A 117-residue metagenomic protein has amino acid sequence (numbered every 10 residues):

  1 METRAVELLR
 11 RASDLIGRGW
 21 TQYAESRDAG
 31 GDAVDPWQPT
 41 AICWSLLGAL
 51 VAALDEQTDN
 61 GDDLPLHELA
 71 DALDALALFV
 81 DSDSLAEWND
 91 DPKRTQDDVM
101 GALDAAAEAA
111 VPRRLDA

Functional and structural regions predicted by a protein language model:
M1-A117: Domain-length accessory/inserted modules outside core catalytic folds
